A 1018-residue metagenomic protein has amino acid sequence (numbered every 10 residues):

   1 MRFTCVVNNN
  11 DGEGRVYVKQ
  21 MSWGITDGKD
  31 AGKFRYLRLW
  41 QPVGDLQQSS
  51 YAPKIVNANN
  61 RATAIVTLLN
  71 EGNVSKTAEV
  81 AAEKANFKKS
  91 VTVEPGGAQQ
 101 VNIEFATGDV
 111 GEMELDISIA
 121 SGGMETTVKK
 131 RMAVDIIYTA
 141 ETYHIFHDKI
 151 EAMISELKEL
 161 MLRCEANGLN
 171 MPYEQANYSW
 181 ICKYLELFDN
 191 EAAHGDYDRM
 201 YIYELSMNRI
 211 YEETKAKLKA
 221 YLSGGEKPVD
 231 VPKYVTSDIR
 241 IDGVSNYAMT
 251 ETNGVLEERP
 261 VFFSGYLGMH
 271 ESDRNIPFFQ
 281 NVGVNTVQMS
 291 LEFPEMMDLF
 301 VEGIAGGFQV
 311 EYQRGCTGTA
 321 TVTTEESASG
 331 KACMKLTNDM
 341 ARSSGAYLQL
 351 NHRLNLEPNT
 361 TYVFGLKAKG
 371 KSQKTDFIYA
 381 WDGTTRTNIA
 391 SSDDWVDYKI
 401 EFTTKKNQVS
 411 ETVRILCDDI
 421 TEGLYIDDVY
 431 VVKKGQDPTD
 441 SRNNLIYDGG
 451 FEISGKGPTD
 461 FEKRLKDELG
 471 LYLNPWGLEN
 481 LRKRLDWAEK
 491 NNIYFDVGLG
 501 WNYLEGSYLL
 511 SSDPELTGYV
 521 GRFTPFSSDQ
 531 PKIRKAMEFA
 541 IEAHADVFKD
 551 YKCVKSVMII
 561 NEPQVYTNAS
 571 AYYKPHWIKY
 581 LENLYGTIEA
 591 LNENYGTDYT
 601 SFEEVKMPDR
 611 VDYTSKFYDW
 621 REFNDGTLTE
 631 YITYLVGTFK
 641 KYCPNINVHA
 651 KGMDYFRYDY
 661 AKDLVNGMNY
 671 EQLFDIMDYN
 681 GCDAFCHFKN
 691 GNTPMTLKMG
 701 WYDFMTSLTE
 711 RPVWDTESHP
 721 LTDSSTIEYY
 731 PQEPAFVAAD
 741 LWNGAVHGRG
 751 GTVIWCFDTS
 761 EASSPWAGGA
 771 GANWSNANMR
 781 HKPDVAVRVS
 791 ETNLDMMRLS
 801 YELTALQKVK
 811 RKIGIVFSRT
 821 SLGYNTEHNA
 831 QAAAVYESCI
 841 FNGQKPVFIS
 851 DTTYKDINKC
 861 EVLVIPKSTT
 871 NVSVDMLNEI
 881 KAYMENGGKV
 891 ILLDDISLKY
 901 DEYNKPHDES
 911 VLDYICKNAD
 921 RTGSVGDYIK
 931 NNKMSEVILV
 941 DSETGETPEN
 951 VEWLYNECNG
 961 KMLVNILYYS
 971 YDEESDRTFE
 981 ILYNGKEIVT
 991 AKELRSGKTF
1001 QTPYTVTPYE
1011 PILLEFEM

Functional and structural regions predicted by a protein language model:
M1-Q47, A52-T67, E79-F87, V93-Q100 (+1 more regions): Extracellular and organelle-lumenal recognition/adhesion modules and their flexible linkers in secreted
D45-A78, V110-I117, M124-T127, A192-S237 (+3 more regions): Carbohydrate-binding surfaces of carbohydrate-active enzymes
P53-I55, L299-G303, T421, Q436-E468 (+3 more regions): Polysaccharide-binding and catalytic clefts of secreted carbohydrate-active enzymes
F105-G111, N407: Surface-exposed, short loops/turns at beta-strand junctions within beta-sandwich domains
D135-D189: Amphipathic, heptad-repeat alpha-helical segments
A216-N281, T439-N443, G457-K463: N-terminal carbohydrate-binding accessory modules
P260-M269, S290, P294, R464-L478 (+9 more regions): The substrate-binding groove and active-site-proximal loops of carbohydrate-active enzymes, especially glycoside
D273-L299, K463-G518, I632-C643: Aromatic-lined substrate-binding rim segments of carbohydrate-active enzymes
